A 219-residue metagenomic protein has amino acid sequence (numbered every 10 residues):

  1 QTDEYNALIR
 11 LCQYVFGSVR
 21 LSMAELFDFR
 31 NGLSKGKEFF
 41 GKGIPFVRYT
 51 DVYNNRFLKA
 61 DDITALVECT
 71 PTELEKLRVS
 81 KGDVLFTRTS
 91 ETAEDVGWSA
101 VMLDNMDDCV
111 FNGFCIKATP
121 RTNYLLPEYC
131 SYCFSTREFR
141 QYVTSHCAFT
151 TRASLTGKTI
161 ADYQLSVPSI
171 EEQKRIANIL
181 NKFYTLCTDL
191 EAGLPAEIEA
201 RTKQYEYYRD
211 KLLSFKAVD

Functional and structural regions predicted by a protein language model:
Q1-D219: Charged, alpha-helix-forming regions
